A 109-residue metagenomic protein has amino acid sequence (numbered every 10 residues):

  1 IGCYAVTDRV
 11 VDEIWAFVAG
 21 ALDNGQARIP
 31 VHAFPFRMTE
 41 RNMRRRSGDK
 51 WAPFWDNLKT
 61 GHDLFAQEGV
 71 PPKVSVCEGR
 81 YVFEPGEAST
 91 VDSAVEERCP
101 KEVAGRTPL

Functional and structural regions predicted by a protein language model:
I1-G105: Exported/periplasmic cell-wall-interacting domains
P108-L109: N-terminal targeting segments with Sec-dependent signals, encompassing both cleavable signal peptides and non-cleavable
